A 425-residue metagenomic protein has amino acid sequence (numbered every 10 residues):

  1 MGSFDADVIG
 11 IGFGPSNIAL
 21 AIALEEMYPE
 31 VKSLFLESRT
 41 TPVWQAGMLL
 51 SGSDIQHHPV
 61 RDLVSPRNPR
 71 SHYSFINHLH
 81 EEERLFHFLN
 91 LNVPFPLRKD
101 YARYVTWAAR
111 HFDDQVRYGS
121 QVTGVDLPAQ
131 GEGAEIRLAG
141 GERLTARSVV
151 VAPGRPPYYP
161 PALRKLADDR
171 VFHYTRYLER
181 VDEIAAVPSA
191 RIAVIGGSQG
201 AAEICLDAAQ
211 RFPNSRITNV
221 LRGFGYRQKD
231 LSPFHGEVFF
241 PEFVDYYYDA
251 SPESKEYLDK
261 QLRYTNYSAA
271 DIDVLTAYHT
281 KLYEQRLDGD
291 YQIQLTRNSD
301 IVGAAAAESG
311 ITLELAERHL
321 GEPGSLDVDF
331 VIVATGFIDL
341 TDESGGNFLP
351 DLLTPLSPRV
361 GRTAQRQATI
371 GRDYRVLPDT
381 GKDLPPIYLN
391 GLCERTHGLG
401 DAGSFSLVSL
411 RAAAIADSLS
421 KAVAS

Functional and structural regions predicted by a protein language model:
M1-T40, F88-Q199, E203-S425: Flavin (primarily FAD) cofactor-binding/catalytic cores of flavoenzymes
T41-V43, P66: Charge- and polar-rich, low-complexity intrinsically disordered segments of small proteins and propeptides that act as
W44-A46, F75-H78, W107: Tryptophan-centered motif/residue detector
Q45-P59, F239: Glycine-rich phosphate-binding loop and adjoining beta1-alpha1-beta2 segment of Rossmann-like nucleotide-binding folds
L50, R70-S71, F234-H235: Outer-membrane beta-barrel domain signature
D54-H87, F243-K255: Flavin (FAD/FMN) cofactor-binding and adjacent substrate-gating region of FAD-dependent oxidoreductase domains
